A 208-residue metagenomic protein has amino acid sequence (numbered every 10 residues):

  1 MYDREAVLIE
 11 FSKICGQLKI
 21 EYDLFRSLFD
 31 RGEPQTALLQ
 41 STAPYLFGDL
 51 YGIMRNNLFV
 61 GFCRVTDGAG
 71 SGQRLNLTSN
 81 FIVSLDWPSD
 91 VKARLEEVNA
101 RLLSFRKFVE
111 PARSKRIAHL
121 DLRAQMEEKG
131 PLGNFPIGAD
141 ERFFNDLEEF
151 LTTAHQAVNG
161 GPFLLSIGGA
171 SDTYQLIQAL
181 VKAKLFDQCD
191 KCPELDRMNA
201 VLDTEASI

Functional and structural regions predicted by a protein language model:
M1-F105, G133-I208: Amphipathic alpha-helical interface segments
N99-E128: Histidine-centered, metal-coordinating catalytic motifs and their short helical/loop contexts
